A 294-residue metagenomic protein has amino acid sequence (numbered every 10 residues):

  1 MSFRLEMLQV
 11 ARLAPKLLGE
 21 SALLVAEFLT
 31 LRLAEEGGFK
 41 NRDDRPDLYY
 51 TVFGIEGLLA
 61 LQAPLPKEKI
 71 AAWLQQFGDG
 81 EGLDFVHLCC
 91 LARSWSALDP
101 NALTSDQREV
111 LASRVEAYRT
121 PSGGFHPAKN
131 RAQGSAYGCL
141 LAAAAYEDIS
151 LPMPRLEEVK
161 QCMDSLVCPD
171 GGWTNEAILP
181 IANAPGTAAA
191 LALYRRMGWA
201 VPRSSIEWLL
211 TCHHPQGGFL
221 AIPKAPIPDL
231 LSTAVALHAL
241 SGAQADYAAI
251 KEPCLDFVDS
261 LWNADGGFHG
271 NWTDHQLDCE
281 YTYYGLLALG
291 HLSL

Functional and structural regions predicted by a protein language model:
M1-L18, R42-P64, G80-Q107, H126-R155 (+3 more regions): An alpha-helical repeat/solenoid feature that recognizes helix-turn-helix modules
S21-G37, L65-G82, D106-F125, P154-G172 (+2 more regions): Long, well-ordered core segments of solenoidal/helical folds
